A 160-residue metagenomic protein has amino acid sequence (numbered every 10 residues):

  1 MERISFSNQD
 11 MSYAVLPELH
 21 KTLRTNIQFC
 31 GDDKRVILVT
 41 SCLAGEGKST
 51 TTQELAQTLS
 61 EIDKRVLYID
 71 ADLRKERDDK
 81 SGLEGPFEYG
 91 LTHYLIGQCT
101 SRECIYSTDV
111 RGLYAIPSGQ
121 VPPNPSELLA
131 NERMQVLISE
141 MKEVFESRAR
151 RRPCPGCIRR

Functional and structural regions predicted by a protein language model:
M1-R160: P-loop NTP-binding module
